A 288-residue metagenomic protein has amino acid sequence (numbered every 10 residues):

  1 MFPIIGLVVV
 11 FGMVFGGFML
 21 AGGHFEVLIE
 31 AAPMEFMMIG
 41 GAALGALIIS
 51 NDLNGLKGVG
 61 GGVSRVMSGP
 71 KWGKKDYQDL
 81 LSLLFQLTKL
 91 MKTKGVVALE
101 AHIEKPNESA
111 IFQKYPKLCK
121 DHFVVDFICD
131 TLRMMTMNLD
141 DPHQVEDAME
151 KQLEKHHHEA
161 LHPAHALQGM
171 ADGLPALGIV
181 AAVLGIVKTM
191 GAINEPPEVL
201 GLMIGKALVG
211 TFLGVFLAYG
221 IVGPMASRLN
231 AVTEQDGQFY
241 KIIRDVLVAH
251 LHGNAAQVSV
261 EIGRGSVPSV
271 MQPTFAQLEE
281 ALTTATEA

Functional and structural regions predicted by a protein language model:
M1, G62, K71, G220-I221: N-terminal start-of-chain detector that recognizes signal peptides and the immediate post-cleavage beginning
F2-V9, M34-M38: Alpha-helical transmembrane segments of integral membrane proteins
I5-V8, G12-V27, V145-A148, Q152-V232: Helix-termination/interfacial motifs at the ends of transmembrane alpha-helices
M19-P163, Q235-A288: Large intracellular
